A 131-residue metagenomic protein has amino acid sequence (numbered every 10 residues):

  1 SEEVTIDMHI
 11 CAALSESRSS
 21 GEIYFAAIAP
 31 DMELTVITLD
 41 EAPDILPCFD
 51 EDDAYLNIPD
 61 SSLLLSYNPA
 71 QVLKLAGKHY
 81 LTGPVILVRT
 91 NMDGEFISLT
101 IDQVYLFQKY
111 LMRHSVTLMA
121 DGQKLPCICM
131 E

Functional and structural regions predicted by a protein language model:
S1-E131: Short beta-rich binding modules
